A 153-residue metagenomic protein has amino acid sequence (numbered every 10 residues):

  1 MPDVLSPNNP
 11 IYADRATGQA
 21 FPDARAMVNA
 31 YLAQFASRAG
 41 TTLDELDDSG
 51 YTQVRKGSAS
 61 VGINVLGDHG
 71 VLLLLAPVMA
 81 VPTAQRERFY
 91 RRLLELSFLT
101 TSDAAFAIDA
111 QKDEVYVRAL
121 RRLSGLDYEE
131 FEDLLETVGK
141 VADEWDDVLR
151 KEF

Functional and structural regions predicted by a protein language model:
M1-S60, A107: Charge-rich, low-complexity N-terminal segments
M27-A30, R88, R92, D133-E144: Long, highly charged amphipathic alpha-helices
D48, L66-D68, Q111: Structural motif
T52, G70-L72, D113-V115: Hydrophobic residues embedded in beta-strands of well-ordered beta-sheets
R55-A59, A76-A80, A119-L123: Secondary-structure transition/turn motif
G62-P82: A short acidic-to-branched-hydrophobic micro-motif
L75-E114: Short, internal acidic amphipathic alpha-helical interface segments that mediate docking to partner proteins
T101-E136, K140-F153: Well-ordered alpha/beta subsegment
